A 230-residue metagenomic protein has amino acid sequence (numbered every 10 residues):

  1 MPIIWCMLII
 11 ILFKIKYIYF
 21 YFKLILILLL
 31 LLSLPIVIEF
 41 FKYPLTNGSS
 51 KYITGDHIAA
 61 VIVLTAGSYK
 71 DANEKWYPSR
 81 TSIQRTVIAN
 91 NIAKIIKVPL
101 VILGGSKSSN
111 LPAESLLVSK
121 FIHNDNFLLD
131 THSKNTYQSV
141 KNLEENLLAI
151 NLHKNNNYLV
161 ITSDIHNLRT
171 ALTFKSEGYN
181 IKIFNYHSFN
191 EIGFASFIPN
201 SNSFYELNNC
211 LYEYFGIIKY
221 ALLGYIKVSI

Functional and structural regions predicted by a protein language model:
M1-I15, L211: Membrane-embedded alpha-helical segments of integral membrane proteins
Y21-P35: Hydrophobic membrane-insertion alpha-helices, especially the h-region of bacterial N-terminal signal peptides
L34-F204: A structural signal for short, hydrophobic/glycine-enriched beta-strand patches
E206-N209: Short Gly/Pro-enriched turn/cap motifs at secondary-structure boundaries
Y212-G216: C-terminal functional extensions of proteins
I218-K219, L223-I230: Extracytoplasmic/luminal low-complexity segments enriched in Pro/Gly and acidic/polar residues that act as flexible
